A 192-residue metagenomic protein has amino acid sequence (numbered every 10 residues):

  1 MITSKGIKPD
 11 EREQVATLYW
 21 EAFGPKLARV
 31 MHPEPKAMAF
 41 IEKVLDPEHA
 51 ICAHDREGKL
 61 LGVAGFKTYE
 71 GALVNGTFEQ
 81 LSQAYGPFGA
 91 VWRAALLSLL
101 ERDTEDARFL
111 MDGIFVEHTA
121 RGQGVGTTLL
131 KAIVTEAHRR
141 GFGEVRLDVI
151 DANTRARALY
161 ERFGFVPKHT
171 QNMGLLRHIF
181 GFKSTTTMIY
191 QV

Functional and structural regions predicted by a protein language model:
M1-D10, E21, Y190-V192: Conserved N-terminal entry element of GNAT/NAT acetyltransferase domains
W20-I41, L73-V74, F78-A90: Conserved GNAT-fold acetyl-CoA-binding loop/helix
R29-I51, D55-R56, L60, G65 (+2 more regions): Active-site rim helix/loop that mediates acceptor-substrate recognition in acyltransferases
E48-C52, V63, R108, G113 (+2 more regions): Short hydrophobic/aromatic beta-strand element in the GNAT-like acyltransferase core that lines or flanks the acyl-donor
E70-F109, L175-L176: Conserved acyl-donor/pantetheine-binding loop and adjacent beta-alpha core of acyl/acetyltransferases and related
A107-F109, A137-D148: Conserved GNAT acetyl-CoA-binding A-motif
V116, G122-T135, A158-R162: Conserved acetyl-CoA-binding loop-helix of GNAT-fold acetyltransferases
D148, E161, V166-G181: Conserved catalytic-core motifs of GNAT/GCN5-like acyltransferases
